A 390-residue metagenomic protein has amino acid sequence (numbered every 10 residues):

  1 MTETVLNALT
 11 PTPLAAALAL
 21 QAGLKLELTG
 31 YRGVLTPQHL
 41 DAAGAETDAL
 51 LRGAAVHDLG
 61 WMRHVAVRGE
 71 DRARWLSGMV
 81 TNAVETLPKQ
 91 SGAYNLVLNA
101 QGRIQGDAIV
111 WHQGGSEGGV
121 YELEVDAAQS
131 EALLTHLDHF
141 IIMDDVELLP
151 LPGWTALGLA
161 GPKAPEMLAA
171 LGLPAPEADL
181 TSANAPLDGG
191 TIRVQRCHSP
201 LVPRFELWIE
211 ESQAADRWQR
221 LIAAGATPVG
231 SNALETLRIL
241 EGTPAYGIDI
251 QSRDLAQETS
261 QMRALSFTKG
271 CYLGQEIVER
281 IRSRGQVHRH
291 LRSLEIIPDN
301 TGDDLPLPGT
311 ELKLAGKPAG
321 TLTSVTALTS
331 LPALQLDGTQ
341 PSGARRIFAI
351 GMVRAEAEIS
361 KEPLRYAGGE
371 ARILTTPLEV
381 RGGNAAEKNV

Functional and structural regions predicted by a protein language model:
M1-N95, R103-Q105, G114-G115, V390: Acidic, proline/glycine-enriched N-terminal capping motif
T2-L6, A108, L255, T259-L265 (+2 more regions): Glycine-rich, small/acidic residue-mixed loop/short-helix segments
A43-R52, N95-D107, H112, I141-D144 (+3 more regions): Short amphipathic beta-strand starts and helix->beta connectors
A55, H64, L87, I109-P244: Acidic, low-complexity central loop/insert segments
G69, G161, G274: Short, conserved phosphate/pyrophosphate- and ester-handling motifs at nucleotide-, phospho-/glycolipid
D71-L76, S130-L133, A164-L168, S212-R220 (+2 more regions): Short, conserved charged micro-motifs
V97, E166-P186, D303-K317, L322: Short amphipathic alpha-helix segments
E206-E295: Anionic-ligand-binding alpha/beta catalytic cores of soluble enzymes and soluble regulatory domains that recognize
